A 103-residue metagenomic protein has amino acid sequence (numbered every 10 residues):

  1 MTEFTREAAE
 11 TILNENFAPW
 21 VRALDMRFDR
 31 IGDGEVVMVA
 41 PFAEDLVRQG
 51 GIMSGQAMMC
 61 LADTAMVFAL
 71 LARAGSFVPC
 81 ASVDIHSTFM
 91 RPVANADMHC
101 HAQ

Functional and structural regions predicted by a protein language model:
M1-Q103: Terminal targeting signals and extreme-terminal segments of soluble enzymes
